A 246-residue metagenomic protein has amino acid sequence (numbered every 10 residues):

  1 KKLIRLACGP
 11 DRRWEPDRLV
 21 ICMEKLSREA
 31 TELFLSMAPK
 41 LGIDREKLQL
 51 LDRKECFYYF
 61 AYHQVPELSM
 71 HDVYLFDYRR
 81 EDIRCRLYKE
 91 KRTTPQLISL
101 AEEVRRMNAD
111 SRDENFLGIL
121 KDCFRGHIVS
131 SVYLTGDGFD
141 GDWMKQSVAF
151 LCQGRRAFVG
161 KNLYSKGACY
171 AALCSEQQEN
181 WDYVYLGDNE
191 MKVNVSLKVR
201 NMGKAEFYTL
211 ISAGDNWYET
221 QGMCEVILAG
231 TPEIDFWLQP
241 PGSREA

Functional and structural regions predicted by a protein language model:
K1-A30, L97, V104-L117, D122-F124 (+1 more regions): Conserved phosphate-binding loops in N-terminal lobes of ATP-dependent enzymes of the actin/Hsp70/sugar-kinase
K2-Y62, K161: Active-site neighborhood for divalent-cation/phosphate handling
I21-E24, S131-D140, A168: Glycine-rich beta-strand-to-loop/alpha-helix junction loops that act as flexible
L33-F34, A38, G141-C152: Conserved helicase motor "Helicase C" RecA-like lobe of SF1/SF2 P-loop NTPases
I43-L75, L163-V184: Conserved phosphate-binding catalytic cores of ATP/NTP-utilizing and phosphoryl-transfer enzymes
A61-L100, L228, D235-P241: Gly/Thr-rich phosphate-binding beta-strand-loop-beta motif of the actin/hexokinase/Hsp70
E90-C123, A171, Y218-W237: Glycine-rich phosphate-binding loop plus the immediately following alpha-helix
L163, Y170-A246: Acidic, glycine/GT-rich loop-and beta-edge segments that sit at the periphery of enzyme/chaperone cores
